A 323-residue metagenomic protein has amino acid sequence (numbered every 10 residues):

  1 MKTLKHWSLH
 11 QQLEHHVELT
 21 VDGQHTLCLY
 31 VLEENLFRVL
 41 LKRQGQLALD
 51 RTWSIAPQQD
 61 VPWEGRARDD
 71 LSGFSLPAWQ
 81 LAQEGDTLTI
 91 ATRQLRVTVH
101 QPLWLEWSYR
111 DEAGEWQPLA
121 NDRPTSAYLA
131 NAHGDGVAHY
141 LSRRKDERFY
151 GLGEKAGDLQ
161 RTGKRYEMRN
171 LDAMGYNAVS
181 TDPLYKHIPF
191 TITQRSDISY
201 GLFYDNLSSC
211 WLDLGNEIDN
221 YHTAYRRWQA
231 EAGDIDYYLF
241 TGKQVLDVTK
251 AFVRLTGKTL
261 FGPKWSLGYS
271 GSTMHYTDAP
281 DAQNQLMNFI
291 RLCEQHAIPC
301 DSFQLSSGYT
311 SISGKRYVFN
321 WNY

Functional and structural regions predicted by a protein language model:
M1-M274, D278-R291, C300-L305: N-terminal accessory segment at the very beginning of proteins
L260-G262, Y309-Y323: Aromatic- and acidic-residue-enriched carbohydrate-binding clefts of CAZyme catalytic domains
E294: Anion (oxyanion) recognition and catalysis
A297, G308: Conserved, charged catalytic cores of large soluble enzymes
